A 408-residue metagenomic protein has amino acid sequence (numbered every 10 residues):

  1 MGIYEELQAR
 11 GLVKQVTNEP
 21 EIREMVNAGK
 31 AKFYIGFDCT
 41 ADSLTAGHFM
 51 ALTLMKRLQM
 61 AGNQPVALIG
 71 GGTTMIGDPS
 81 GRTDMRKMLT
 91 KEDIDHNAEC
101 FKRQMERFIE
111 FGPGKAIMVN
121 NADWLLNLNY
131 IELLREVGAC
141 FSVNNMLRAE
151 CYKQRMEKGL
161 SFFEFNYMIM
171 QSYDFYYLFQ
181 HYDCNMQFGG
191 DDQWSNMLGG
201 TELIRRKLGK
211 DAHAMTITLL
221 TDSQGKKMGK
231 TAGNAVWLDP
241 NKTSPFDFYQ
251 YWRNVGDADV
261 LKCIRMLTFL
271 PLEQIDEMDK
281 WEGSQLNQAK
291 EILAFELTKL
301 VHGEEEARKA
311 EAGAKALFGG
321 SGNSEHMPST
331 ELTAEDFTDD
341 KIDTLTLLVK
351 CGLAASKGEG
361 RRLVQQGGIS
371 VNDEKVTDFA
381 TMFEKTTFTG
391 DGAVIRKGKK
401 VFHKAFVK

Functional and structural regions predicted by a protein language model:
M1-Q193, L198-T201, L208-H213, K226 (+1 more regions): NTP-dependent nucleotidyl-transfer catalytic core
I204-K408: Conserved nucleotide- and phosphate/pyrophosphate-binding catalytic cores in adenylate/nucleotidyl-handling enzymes
